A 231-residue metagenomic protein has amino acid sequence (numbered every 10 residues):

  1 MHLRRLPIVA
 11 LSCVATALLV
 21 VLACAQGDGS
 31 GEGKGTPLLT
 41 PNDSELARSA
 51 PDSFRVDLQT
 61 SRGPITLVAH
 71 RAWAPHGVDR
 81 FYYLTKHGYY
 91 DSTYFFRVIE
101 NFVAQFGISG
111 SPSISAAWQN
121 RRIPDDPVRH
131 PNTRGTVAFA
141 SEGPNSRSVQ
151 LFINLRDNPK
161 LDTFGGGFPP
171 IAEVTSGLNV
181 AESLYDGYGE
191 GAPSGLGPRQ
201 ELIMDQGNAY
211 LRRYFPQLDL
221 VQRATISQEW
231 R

Functional and structural regions predicted by a protein language model:
H2-V9, A15-R231: Cyclophilin-like peptidyl-prolyl cis-trans isomerases
